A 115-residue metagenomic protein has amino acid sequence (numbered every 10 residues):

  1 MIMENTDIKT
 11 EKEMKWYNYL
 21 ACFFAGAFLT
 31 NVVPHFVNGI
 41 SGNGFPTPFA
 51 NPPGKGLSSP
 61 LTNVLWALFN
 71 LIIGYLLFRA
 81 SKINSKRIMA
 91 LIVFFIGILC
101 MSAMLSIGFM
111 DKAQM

Functional and structural regions predicted by a protein language model:
I2-K15: Short, Lys/Arg-rich, polar N-terminal cytosolic tail immediately upstream of the first transmembrane signal-anchor
M14, A80-M89: Membrane-interface helix-boundary motifs at transmembrane edges
A27-N43: Transmembrane alpha-helix/helix-exit interface in multi-pass inner-membrane proteins
G44-K55: Perimembrane loop-to-helix junctions flanking transmembrane segments
P53-N70: Interfacial helix-start motif at the membrane-water boundary
F69-K82: Transmembrane alpha-helical segments of integral membrane proteins
I88-I96: Cytoplasmic-side transmembrane-helix entry/capping segments in multi-pass membrane proteins
M104-M115: Juxtamembrane boundary at the C-terminal end of a transmembrane helix
